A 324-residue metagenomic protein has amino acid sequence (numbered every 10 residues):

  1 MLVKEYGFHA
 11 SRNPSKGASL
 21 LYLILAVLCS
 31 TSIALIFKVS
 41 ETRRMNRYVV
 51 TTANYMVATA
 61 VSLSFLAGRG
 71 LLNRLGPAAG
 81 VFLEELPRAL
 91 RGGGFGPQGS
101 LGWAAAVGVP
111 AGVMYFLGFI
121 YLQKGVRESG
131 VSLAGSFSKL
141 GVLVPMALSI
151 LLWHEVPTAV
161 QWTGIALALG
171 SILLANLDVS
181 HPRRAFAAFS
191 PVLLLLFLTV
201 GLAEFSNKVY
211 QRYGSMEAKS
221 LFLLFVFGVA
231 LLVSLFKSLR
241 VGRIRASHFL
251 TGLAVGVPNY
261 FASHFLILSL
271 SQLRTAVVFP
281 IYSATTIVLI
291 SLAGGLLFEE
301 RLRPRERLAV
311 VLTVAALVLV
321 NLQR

Functional and structural regions predicted by a protein language model:
K4, R12-R324: Polytopic alpha-helical membrane proteins, predominantly small-molecule transporters/carriers
